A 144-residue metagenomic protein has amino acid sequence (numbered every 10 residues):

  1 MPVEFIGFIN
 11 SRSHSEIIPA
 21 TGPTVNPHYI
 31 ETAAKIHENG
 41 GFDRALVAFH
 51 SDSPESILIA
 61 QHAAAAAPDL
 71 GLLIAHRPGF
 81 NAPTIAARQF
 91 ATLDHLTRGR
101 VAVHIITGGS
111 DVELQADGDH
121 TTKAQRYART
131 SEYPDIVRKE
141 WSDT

Functional and structural regions predicted by a protein language model:
M1-D69: N-terminal beta1-alpha1-beta2 module of alpha/beta enzyme domains
P2-P23, A82-T144: Flexible, glycine-rich active-site loops centered on histidine and acidic residues that chelate a metal or position
D43, G71, R100-A102: Residue-level detector of anion-binding/catalytic polar loops
L46, L58, L70-L73, L93-L96 (+1 more regions): Generic detector of leucine side chains in alpha-helical contexts
V47-A48, L73-R77, H104-I106: Structural motif
S51-D52, P78, A82: Structured beta->alpha junctions
P54-R77, R129-E140: Alpha-helix-loop-beta-strand connector modules within alpha/beta enzyme cores
